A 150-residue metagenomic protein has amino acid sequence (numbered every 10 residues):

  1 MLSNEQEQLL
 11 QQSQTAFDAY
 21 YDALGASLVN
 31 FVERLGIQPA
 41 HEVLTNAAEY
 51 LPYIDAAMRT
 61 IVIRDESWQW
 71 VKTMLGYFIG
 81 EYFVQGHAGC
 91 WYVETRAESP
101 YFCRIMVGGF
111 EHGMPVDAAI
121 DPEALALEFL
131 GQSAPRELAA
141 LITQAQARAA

Functional and structural regions predicted by a protein language model:
M1-Q69: N-terminal low-complexity, intrinsically disordered segments
A23, L28, V32, E94 (+2 more regions): Domain-length accessory/inserted modules outside core catalytic folds
A23-S27, I37, V84, A97 (+1 more regions): A generic structural signal for solvent-exposed, polar alpha-helical segments
I37, I54, I61-I63, I79 (+4 more regions): Weak global preference for isoleucine
M58-I61, Y82, G86-H87, F129-S133 (+1 more regions): Generic structural signal for hydrophobic core residues of well-folded globular domains
Q69-L125: Amphipathic protein-protein interaction modules
V107-A150: A recognition module on extended beta-rich or small alphabeta surfaces enriched in W/G with H and D/E
